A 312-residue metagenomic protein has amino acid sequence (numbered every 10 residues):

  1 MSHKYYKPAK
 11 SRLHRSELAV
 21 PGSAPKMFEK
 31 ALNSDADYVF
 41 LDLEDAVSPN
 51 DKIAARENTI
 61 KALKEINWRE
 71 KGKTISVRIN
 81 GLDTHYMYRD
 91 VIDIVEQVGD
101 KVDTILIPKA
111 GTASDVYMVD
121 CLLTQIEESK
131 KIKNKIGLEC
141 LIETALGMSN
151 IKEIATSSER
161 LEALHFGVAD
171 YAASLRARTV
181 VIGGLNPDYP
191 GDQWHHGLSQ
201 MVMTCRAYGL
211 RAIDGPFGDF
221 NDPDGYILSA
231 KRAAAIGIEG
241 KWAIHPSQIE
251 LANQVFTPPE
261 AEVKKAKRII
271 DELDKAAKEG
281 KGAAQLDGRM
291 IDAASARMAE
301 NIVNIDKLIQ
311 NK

Functional and structural regions predicted by a protein language model:
M1-K312: Expand to "…catalyze enediolate/carbanion chemistry for C-C bond making/breaking, isomerization, decarboxylation
